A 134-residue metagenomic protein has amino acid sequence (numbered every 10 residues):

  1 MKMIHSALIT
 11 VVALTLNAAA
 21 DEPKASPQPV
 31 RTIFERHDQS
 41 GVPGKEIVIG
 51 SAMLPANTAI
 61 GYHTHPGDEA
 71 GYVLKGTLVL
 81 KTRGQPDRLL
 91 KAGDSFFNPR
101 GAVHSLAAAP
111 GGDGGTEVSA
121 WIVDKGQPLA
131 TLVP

Functional and structural regions predicted by a protein language model:
S6-T15: Bacterial N-terminal signal peptides
L14-K24: Bacterial Sec-dependent signal peptides at the C-terminal "C-region" and cleavage site
S26-G61, A120: A short glycine-rich, His/Asp/Glu-containing loop-to-beta-strand
Q39, L54-P55, G84-G101: Short acidic-glycine-tyrosine-enriched beta hairpin
G44-I49, P55, D68, K75 (+2 more regions): Extracytoplasmic
P66-G84, D94: Glycine- and acidic-residue-biased ligand/ion/polar-headgroup-sensing regions
G101-P128: Ligand-binding loop in jelly-roll beta-barrel domains
